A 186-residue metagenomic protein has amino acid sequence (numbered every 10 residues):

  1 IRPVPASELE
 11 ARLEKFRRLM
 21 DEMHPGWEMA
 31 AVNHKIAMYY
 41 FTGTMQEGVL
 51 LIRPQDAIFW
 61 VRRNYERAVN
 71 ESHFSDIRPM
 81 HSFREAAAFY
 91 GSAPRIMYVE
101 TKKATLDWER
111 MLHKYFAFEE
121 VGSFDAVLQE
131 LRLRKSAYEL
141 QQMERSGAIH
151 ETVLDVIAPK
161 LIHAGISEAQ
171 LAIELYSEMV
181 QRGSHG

Functional and structural regions predicted by a protein language model:
I1-F59, P94, D155: Terminal domain-start leader segments
E8, E85-H185: Flexible, acidic/His-enriched mid-domain "rim/lid" segments that flank
M23-G26, R182-G186: Short secondary-structure junctions
K35-I36, V61-R67, K103-W108: Short, polar loop motifs at secondary-structure junctions
G43-M45, S72, E109-L112: Short amphipathic alpha-helical segments
R53, S72-S75, Y115-A117: Short, structured coil segments at secondary-structure junctions
P54, R63, M80-F83, T101 (+1 more regions): Residues at the C-termini of beta-strands that transition into short coil/loop
W60-A88: Compact, glycine/acidic-enriched structural inserts
